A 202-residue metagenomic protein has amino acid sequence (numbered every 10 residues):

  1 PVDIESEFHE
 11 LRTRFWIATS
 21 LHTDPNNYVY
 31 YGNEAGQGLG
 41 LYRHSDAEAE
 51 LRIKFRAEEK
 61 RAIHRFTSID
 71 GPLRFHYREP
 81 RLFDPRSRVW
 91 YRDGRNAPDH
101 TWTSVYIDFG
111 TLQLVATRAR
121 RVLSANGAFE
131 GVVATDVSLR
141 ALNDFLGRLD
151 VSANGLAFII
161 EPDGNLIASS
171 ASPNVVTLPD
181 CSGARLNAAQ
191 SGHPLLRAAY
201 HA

Functional and structural regions predicted by a protein language model:
P1-T101, L149: Extracytoplasmic/periplasmic sensory segments of membrane signal-transduction proteins
N27, T117-R118, N154-L156: Short loop/turn microsegments at loop-to-beta-strand junctions
S45, T135-D136, P173: A generic structural motif
I69, F75, L82, R86-S87 (+4 more regions): Intrinsic low-complexity, intrinsically disordered coil/linker regions enriched in small/polar and charged residues
T101, T111-R121: A short beta-strand signature within small-molecule sensing/ligand-binding domains used in signal transduction
D108, V122-A125: Sensor-regulatory modules in signal-transduction proteins
A128-T135: Sensory beta-strand/linker motifs that couple input domains to effectors
